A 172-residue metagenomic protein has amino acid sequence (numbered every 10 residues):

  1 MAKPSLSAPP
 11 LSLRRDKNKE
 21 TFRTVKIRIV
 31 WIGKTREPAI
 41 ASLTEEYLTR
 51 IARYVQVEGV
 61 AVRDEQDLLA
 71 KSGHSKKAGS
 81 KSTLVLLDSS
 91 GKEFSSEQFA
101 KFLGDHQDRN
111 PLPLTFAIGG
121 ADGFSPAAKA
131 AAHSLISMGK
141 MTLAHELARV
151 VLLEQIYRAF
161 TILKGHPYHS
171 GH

Functional and structural regions predicted by a protein language model:
S5-S7, S12: Serine residues within intrinsically disordered or low-complexity segments
D16-N18: Intrinsic-disorder-associated, low-complexity terminal segments enriched in Asp/Asn/His/Tyr and depleted of Lys/Arg
E20-Y47, I51: N-terminal beta1-alpha1 ligand-phosphate binding loop
I29, V85, G119, L152: Conserved RecA-like P-loop NTPase ATPase core
T35, S89-K92, G120-G123: Short glycine-rich anion-binding loops that position phosphate/pyrophosphate groups of nucleotides and phosphorylated
A52-T115: S-adenosyl-L-methionine/SAH cofactor-binding core of RNA-modifying enzymes
P126-H172: Structured adenosyl-cofactor binding patch, chiefly the S-adenosyl-L-methionine
